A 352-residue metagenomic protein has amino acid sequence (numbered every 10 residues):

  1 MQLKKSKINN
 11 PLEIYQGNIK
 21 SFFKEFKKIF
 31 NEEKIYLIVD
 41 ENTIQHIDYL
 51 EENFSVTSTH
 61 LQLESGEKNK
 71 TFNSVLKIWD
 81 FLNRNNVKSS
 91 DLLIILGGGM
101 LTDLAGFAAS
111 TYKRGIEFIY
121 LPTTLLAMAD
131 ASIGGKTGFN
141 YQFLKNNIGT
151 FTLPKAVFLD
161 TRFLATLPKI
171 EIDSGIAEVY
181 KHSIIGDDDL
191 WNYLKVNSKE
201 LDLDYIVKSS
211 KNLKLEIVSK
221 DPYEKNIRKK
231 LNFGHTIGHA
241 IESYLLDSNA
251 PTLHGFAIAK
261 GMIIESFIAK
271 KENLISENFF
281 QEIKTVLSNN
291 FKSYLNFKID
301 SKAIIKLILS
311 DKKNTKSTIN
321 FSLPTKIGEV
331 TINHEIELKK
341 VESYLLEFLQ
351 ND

Functional and structural regions predicted by a protein language model:
M1-L92: ATP/NTP phosphate-donor binding region
E13, F107-S198: A glycine/threonine-rich phosphate-anchoring loop and its flanking beta-alpha core in nucleotide/phosphate-binding
L37, P122, D160, M262 (+1 more regions): Residue-level signal for inorganic ion chemistry
S65-G66, L96-G98, F233-G234: Glycine-rich beta-strand-to-loop/alpha-helix junction loops that act as flexible
I95-L96, L121: Structural motif
M100-G106, A240: Short glycine/serine/threonine-rich phosphate/pyrophosphate-binding segments that cradle anionic phosphate groups
A177, I275-D352: C-terminal charged capping/lid subdomain of soluble metabolic enzymes
N192-K302: Active-site segments that bind and position negatively charged phosphate/pyrophosphate groups
